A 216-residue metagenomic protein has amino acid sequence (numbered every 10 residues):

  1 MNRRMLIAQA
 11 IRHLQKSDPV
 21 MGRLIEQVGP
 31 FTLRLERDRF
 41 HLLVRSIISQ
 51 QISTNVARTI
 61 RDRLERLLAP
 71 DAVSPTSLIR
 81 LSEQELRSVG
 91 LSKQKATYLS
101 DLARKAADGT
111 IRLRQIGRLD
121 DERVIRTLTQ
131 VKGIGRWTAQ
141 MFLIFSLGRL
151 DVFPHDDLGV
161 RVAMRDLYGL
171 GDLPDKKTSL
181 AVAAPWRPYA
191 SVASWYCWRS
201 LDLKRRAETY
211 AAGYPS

Functional and structural regions predicted by a protein language model:
M1-F31, R136-S216: C-terminal accessory module of base-excision DNA glycosylases/AP lyases that mediates lesion recognition and DNA
A8, D38-L42, S77-R80, E122-I125 (+1 more regions): Alpha-helical scaffolds flanking conserved acidic
V20, L24, I52-K132, P185-R187: Alpha-helical ds-nucleic-acid-binding substructure associated with the helix-hairpin-helix region of base-excision DNA
L33-H41, G90-Q94, A183-A190: Structural motif
R39, L43-V44, V56-I60, K95-Y98 (+2 more regions): Residue-level detector of well-ordered alpha-helical segments, enriched for hydrophobic/aromatic packing positions
F40, K95, D120-D121, D156 (+1 more regions): Short, conserved alpha-helical segments within structured domains
V44-R45, F145: Short amphipathic alpha-helical segments at helix-loop
